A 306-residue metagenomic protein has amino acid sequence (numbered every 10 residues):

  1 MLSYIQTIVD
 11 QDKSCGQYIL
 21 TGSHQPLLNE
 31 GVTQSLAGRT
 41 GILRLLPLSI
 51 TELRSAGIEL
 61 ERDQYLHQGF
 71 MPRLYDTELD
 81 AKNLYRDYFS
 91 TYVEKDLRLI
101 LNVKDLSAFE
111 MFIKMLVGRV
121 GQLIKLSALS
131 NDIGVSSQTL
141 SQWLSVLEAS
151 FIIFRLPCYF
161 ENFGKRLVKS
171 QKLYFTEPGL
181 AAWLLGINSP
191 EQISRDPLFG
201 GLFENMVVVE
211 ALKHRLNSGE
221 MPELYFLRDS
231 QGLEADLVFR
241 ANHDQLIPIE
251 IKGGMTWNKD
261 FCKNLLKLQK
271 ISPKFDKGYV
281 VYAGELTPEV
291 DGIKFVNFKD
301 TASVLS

Functional and structural regions predicted by a protein language model:
L2-L20: Conserved catalytic/switch belt of AAA+ P-loop NTPases
Y4-I8, L27, S35, E52 (+2 more regions): Alpha-helical scaffold elements adjacent to nucleotide-binding pockets in ATP/GTP-utilizing enzyme cores
V9, V117-G118, L212: Short, locally clustered residues in the helix-turn-helix/winged-helix DNA-binding domain
S14-G16, A37-G41, D244-L246, K274-K277: Short glycine-/polar-rich loops that comprise or flank the Walker A/P-loop and associated switch/sensor motifs
S23-S127, I152: Interdomain motor-coupling "hinge/lid" segment immediately C-terminal to the ATP-binding subdomain of NTP-driven enzymes
S130: The alpha-helix within a helix-turn-helix
V135-A149: Short amphipathic alpha-helical interaction segments
V146, I152, P157-S306: A cross-kingdom feature that marks ATP-driven nucleic-acid transaction machinery
